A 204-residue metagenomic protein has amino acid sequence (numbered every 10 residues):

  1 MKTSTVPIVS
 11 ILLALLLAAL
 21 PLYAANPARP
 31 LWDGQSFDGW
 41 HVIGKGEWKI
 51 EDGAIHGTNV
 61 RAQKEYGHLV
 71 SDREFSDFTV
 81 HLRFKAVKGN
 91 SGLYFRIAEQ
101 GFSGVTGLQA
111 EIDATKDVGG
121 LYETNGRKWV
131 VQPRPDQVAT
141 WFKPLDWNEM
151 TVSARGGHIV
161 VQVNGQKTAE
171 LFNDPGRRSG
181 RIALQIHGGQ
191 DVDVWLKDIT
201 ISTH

Functional and structural regions predicted by a protein language model:
M1-P7: Positively charged n-region of N-terminal signal peptides that target proteins for export
V9-P21: Bacterial N-terminal signal peptides
Y23-H204: Carbohydrate-interacting regions of secretory-pathway proteins
